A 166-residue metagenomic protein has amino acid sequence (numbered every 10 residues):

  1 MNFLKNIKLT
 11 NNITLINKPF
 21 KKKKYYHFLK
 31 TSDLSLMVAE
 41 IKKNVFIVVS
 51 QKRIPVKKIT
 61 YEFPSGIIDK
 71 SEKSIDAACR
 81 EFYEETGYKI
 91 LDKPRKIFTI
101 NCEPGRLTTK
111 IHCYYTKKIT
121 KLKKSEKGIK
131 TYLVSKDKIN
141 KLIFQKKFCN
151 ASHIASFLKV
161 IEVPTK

Functional and structural regions predicted by a protein language model:
M1-L4, I59, K70, K96 (+2 more regions): Nudix hydrolase/Nudix homology domain
N2-V38, K42: Acidic, metal-coordinating catalytic segment for phosphate/diphosphate chemistry, firing primarily on the Nudix
K8-L9, K21, H27-F28, I54 (+1 more regions): Acidic pyrophosphate-coordinating catalytic loop
I16, D33-S35, T109-H112, I129: Change "...and in nucleic-acid phosphodiester-cleaving endonucleases..." to "...and in nucleic-acid processing enzymes
N17-P19, A39-E40, C113-K117, L133-S135: Short, well-ordered beta-strand micro-motif
L29, S35-I41, V45-R80, I119-K123: Conserved Nudix-box catalytic region and its N-terminal flanking loop in Nudix hydrolases and closely related
S32, E40-K43, E62, Y83 (+2 more regions): Active-site segment of metal-dependent pyrophosphate-handling enzymes, primarily the Nudix hydrolase catalytic core
